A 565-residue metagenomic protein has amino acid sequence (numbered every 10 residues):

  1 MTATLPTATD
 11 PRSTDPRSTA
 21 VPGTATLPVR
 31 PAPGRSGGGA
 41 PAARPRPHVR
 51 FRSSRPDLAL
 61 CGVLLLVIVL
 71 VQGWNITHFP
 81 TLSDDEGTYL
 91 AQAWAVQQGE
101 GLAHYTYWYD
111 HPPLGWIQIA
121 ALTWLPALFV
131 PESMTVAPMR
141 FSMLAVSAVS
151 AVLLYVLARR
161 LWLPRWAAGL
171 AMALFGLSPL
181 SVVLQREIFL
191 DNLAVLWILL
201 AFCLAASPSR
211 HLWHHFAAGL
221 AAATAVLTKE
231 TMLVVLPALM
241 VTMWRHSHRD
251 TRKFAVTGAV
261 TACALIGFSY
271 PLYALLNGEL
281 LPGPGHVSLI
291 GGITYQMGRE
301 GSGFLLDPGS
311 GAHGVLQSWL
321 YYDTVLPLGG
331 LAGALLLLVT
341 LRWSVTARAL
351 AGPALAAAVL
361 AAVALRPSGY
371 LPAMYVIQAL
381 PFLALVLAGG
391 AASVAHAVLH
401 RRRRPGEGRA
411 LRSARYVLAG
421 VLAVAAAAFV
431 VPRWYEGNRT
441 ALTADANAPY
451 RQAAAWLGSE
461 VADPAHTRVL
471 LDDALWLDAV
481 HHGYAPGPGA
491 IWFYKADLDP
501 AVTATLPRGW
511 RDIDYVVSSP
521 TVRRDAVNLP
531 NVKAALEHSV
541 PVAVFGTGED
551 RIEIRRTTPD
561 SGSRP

Functional and structural regions predicted by a protein language model:
F51-R55, R160-L161, S247-G258, Y321 (+2 more regions): Membrane-interface helix-loop-helix junctions at transmembrane boundaries of multi-pass membrane enzymes, predominantly
S83, L180-L193: Short acidic/glycine- and proline-prone juxtamembrane loop motifs at membrane-interface regions of multi-pass membrane
L161, R165, L199-F216: Membrane-interface transmembrane helices that cradle and orient dolichyl/undecaprenyl
L184-Q185, D191, V234, A351-G352 (+2 more regions): Hydrophobic/aromatic-rich transmembrane helices and adjacent perimembrane loops
S207, H215, V234-A264, T340-L341: Perimembrane helix-loop-helix junctions
T228, M232, G390, R415-D445: Transmembrane alpha-helical segments
F254-R299: Membrane-lumen/periplasm interface segments of specific transmembrane helices in polyprenyl phosphate-linked
T440-D499, R508-D525, T547-G548, I552-I554: Short periplasmic/luminal acceptor-recognition loop of GT-C membrane glycosyltransferases, typified by
